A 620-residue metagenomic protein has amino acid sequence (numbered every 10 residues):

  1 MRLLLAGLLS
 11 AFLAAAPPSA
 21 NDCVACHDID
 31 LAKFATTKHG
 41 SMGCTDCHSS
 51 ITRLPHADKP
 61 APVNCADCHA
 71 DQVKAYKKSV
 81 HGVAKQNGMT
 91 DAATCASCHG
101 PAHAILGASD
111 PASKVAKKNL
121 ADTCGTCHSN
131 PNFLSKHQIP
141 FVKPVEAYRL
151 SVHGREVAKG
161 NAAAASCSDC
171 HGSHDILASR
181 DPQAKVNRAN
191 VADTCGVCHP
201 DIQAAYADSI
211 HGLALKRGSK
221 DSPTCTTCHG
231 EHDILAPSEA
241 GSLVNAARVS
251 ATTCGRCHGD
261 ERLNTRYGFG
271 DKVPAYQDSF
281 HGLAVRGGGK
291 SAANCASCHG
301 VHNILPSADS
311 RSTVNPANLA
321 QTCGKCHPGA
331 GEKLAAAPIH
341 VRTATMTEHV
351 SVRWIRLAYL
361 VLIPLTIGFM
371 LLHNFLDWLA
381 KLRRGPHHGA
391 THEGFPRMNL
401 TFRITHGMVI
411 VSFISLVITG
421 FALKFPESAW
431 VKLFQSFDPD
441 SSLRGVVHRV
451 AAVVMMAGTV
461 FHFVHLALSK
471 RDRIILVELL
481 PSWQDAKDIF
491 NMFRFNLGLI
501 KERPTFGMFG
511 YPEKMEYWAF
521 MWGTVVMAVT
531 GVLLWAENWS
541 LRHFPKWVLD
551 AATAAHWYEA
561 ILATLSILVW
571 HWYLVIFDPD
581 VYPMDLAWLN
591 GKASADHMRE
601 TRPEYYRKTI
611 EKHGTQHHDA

Functional and structural regions predicted by a protein language model:
L5-L13: Hydrophobic helical h-region of N-terminal Sec-dependent signal peptides in bacterial secretory/periplasmic proteins
F12-L400, A429-W430, S436-S442, H462-R473: Short sequence/structural segments immediately N-terminal
T123, G268, L319-K325, E332-A620: Membrane-embedded alpha-helical bundles that constitute the cytochrome b-like, heme-associated redox core of multi-pass
